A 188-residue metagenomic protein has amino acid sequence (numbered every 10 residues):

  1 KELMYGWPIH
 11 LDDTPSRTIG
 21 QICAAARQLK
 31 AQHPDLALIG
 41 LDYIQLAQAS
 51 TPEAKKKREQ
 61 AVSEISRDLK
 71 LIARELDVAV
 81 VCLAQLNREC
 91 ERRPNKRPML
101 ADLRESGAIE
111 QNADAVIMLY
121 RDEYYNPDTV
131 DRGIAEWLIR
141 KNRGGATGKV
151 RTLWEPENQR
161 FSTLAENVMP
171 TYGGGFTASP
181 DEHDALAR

Functional and structural regions predicted by a protein language model:
K1-R17: Conserved P-loop NTPase mechanochemical-coupling segment
L3, I19-L36, E53, R67-L76 (+1 more regions): C-terminal regions of RecA-like/P-loop NTPase motor modules
L11, D42, V81, D114 (+1 more regions): Residue-level signature of catalytic and energy-coupling elements of molecular machines, predominantly ATP/GTP-dependent
D12-D13, C82-A84, L119-Y120: Conserved beta-strand segments of the P-loop GTPase G domain that flank and frequently precede/overlap
D13-G20, Q60-S63, L100: Conserved phosphate-coordination/catalytic loops
T14, K57-R58, P94-N95: A generic structural signal for short
P15-S16, Q45, L86-R88: Active-site-proximal loop/turn and secondary-structure-junction residues that shape catalytic pockets, frequently
L36-C82: Helical hairpin unit composed of two closely spaced alpha helices linked by a short loop
